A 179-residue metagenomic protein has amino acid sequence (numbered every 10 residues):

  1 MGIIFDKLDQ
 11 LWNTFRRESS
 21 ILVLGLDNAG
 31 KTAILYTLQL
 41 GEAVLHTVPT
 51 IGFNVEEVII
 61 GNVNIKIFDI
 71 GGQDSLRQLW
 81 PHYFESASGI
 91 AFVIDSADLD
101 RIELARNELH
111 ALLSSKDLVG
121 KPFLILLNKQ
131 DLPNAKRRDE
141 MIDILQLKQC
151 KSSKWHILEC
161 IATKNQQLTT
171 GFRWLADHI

Functional and structural regions predicted by a protein language model:
M1-I179: TRAFAC-class small GTPase G-domain
